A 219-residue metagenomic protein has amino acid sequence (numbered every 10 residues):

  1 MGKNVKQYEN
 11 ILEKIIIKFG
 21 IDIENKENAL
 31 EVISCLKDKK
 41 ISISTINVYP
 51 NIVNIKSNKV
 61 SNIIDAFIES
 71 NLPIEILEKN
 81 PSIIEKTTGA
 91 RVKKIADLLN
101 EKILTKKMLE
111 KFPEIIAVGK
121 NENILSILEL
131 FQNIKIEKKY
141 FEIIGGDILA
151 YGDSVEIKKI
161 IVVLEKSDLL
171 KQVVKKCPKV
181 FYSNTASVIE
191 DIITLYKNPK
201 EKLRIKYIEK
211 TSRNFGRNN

Functional and structural regions predicted by a protein language model:
M1-N219: Long amphipathic alpha-helical repeat/alpha-solenoid cores
